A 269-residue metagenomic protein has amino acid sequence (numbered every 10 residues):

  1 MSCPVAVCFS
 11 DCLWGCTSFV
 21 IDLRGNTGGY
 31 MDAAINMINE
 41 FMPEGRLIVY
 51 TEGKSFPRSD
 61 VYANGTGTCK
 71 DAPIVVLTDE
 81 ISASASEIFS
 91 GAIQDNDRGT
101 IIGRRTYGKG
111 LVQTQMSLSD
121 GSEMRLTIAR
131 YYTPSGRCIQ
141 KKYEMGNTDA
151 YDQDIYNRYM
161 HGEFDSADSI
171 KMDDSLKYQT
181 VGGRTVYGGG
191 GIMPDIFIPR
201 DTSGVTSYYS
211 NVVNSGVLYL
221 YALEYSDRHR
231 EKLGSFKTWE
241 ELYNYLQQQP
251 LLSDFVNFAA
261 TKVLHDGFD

Functional and structural regions predicted by a protein language model:
M1-F19, L23-P43, L47, G65 (+4 more regions): Flexible, low-complexity junctional segments that flank or bridge functional domains
S2, G28-I35, T68, E80-E87 (+4 more regions): Soluble non-cytosolic domains of exported or imported proteins
F19-D22, V49-Y50, P73-T78, T100-G103 (+1 more regions): Structural recognition of the beta-strand scaffold that forms the well-ordered cores of secreted hydrolase catalytic
I21, F41, I74, I93 (+2 more regions): Terminal peptide-recognition signature
L23-T27, E80, R105-T106, R130 (+1 more regions): A mature extracytoplasmic/lumenal domain signature
G28-S84, L111-S117, Y132: Gly/Ser/Thr-rich loop/hinge elements
A85, D97, R104, G108-L176: Polar, glycine-rich mid-to-C-terminal structural blocks that act as macromolecule-binding/assembly scaffolds
C138-I139, Y143-D269: Conserved functional hotspot residues or short segments at active or partner-binding sites across diverse domains
